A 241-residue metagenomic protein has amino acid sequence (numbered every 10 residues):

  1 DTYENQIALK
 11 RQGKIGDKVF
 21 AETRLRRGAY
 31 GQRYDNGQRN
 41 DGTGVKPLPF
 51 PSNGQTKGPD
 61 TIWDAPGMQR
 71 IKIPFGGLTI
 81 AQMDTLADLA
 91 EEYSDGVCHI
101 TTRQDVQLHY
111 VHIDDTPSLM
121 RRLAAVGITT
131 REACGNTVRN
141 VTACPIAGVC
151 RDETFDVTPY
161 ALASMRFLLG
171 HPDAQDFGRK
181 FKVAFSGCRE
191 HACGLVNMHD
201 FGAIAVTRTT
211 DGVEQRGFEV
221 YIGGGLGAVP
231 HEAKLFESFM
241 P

Functional and structural regions predicted by a protein language model:
D1-G54, C193-V196: Charge-rich, low-complexity segments
R39-V45, P66-Q215: Small-residue-enriched alpha-helical segments and adjacent helix-cap loops that form tight helix-helix packing
F50-K57, T85-D95, I222: Short amphipathic beta-strand starts and helix->beta connectors
T56-G67: Hydrophobic, conserved cores of late-appearing folded domains
N136, G223-L226: Short glycine-enriched loops at secondary-structure junctions
L195, F218-G224: FAD-binding subdomain of flavoenzyme oxidoreductases
L226-P241: Internal alpha/beta scaffold segment
